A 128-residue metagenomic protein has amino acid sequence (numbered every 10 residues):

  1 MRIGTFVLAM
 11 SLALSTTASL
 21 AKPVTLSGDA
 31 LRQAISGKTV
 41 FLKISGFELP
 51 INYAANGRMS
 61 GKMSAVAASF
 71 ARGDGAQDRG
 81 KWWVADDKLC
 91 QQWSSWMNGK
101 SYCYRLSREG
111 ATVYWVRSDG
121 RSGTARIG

Functional and structural regions predicted by a protein language model:
M1-V7: Bacterial N-terminal signal peptides that target proteins for export
V7-S15: Bacterial N-terminal signal peptides
T17-R79, K88-G128: Lipid interaction determinants
